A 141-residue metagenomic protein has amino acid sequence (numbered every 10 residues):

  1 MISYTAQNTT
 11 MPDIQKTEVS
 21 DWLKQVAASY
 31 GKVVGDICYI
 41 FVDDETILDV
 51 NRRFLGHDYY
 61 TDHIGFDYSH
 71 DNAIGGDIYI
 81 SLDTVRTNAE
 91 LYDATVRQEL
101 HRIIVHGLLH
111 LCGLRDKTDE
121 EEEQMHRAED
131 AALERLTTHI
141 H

Functional and structural regions predicted by a protein language model:
M1-H101, C112-H141: An acidic/histidine-cluster motif and surrounding catalytic segment that typifies divalent-metal-assisted enzyme active
L109: Conserved ATP-binding N-box helix of the HATPase_c
